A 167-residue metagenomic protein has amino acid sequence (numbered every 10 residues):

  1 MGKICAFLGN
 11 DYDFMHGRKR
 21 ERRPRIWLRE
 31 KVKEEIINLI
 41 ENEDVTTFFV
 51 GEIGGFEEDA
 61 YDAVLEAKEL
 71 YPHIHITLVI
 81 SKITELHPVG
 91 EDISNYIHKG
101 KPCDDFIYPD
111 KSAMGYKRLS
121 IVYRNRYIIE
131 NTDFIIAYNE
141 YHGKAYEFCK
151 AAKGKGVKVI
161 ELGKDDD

Functional and structural regions predicted by a protein language model:
M1-D166: Acidic/glycine-enriched connector segments
